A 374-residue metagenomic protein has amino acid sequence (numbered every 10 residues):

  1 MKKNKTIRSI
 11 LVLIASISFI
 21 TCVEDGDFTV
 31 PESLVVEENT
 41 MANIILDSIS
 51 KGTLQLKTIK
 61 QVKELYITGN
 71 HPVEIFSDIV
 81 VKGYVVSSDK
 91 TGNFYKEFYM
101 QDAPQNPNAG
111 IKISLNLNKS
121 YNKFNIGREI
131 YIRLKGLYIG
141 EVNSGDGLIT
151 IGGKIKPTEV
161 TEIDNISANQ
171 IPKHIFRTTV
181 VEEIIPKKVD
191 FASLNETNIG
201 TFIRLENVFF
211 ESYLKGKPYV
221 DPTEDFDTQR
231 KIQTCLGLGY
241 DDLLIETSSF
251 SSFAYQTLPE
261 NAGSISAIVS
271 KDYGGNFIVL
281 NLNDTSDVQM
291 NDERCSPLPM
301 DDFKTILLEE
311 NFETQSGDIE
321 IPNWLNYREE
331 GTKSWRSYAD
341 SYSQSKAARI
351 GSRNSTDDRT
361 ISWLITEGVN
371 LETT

Functional and structural regions predicted by a protein language model:
K2-I10: Bacterial N-terminal signal peptides that target proteins for export
S18-T21: C-terminal motif of bacterial Sec signal peptides marking the signal peptidase cleavage site
V23-Y95, Y99-D301: OB-fold nucleic-acid-binding modules
D301-L307: N-terminal helix-cap/turn-to-beta initiation motif at the start of protein domains
E313-D357: Extracellular glycan-recognition surfaces and repeat-rich motifs
T356-T373: Short beta-strands within extracellular/lumenal beta-sheet-rich domains
